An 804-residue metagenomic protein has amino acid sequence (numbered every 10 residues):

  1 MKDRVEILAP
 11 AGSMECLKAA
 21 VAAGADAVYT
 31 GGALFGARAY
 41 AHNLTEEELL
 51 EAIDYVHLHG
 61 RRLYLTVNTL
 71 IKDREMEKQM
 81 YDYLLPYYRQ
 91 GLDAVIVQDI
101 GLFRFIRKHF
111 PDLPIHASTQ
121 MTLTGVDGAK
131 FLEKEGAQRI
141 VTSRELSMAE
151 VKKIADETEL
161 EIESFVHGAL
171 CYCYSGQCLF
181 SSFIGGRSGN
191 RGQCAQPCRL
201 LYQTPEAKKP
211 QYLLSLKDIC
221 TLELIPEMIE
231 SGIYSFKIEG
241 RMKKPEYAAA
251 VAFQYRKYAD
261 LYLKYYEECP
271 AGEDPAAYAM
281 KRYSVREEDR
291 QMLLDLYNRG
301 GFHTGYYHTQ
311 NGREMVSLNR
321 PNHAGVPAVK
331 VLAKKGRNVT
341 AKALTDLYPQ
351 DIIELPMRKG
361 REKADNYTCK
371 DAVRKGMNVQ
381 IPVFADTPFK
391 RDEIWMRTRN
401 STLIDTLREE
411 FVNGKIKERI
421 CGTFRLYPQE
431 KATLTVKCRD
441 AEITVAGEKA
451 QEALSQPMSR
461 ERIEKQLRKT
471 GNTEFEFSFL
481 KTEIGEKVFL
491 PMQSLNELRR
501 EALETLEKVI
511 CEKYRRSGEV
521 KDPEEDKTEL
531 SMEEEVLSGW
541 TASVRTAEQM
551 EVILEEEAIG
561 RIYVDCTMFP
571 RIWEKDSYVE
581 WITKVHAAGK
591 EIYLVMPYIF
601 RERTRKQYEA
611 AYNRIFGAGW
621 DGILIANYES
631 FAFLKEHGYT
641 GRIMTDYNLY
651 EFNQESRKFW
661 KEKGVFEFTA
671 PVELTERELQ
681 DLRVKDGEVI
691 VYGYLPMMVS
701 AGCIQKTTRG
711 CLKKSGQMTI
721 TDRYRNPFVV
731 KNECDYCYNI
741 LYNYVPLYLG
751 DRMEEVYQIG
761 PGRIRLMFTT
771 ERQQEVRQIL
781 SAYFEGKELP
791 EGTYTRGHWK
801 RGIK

Functional and structural regions predicted by a protein language model:
K2-L123, V141-K237, M242-K804: Active-site pocket-lining/capping segments in soluble small-molecule metabolic enzymes
Q138: Long, basic N-terminal domains or extensions that often function in RNA/ssDNA interaction or organelle/cellular
